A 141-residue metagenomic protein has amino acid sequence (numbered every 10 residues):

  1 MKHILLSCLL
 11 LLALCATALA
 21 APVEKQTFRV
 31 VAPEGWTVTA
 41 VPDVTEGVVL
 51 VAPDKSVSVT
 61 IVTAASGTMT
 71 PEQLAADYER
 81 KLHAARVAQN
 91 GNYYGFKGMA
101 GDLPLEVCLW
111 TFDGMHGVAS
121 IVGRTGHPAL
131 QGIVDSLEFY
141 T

Functional and structural regions predicted by a protein language model:
M1-L5: Positively charged n-region of N-terminal signal peptides that target proteins for export
S7-C15: Bacterial N-terminal signal peptides
C15-A20, D54: Short stretches within intrinsically disordered, low-complexity N-terminal or propeptide regions
A20-V44, N90, L137-Y140: N-terminal "mature-domain start" segment
T39-P128, G132: Conserved polar/disulfide-associated segments of primarily extracytoplasmic proteins
